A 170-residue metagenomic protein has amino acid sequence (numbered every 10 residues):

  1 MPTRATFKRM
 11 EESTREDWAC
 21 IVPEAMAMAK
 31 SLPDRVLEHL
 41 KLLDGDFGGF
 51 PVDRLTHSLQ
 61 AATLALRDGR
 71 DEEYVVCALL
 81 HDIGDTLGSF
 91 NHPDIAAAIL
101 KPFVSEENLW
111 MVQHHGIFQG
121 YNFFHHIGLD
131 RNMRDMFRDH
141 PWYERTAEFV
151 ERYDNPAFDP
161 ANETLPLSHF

Functional and structural regions predicted by a protein language model:
M1-L79, I83-F170: Metal-dependent phosphohydrolase cores
